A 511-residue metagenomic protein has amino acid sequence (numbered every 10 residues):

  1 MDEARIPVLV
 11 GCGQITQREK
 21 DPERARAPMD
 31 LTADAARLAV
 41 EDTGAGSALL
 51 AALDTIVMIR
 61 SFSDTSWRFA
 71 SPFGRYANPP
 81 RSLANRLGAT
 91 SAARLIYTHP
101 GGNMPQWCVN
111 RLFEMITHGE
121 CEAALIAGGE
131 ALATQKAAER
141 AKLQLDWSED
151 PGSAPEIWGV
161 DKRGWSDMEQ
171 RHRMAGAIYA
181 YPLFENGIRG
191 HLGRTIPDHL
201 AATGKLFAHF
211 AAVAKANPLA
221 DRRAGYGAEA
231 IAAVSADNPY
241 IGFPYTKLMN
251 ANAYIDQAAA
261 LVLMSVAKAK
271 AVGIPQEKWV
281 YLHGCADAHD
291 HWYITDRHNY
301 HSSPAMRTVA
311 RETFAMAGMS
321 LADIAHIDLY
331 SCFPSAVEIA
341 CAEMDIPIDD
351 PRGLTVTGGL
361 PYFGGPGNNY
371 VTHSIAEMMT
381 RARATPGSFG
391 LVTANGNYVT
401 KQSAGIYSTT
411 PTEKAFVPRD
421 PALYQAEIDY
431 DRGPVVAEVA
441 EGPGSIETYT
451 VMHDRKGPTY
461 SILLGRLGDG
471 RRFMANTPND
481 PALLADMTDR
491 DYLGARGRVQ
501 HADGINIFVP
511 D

Functional and structural regions predicted by a protein language model:
M1-M29, G152-M174, E185-N186, G190-A212 (+5 more regions): Condensing-enzyme catalytic core mediating Claisen C-C bond formation in acyl metabolism
M29-S47, P79-L83, S265, S302-A317 (+1 more regions): Short, well-ordered amphipathic alpha-helical segments that serve as non-catalytic structural scaffolds within diverse
V40-D54, L87, A310-D323, E438 (+1 more regions): Phosphate/pyrophosphate-binding loops at sites that engage ATP/ADP/AMP, CoA/4′-phosphopantetheine, polyphosphate
R60-A123, A131-S166, M174, I178 (+6 more regions): Conserved catalytic cysteine-centered active-site region of acyl-thioester-dependent Claisen-condensing enzymes
H99-E130, A175-A216, L261-K268, M316-M319 (+2 more regions): Active-site-proximal alpha-helical scaffold in enzymes
A216-E277, A315, A322-M344: Accessory "access/gating" subregions that flank catalytic or transport cores
G470-T488: Beta-strand/loop nucleic-acid-binding surfaces
A482-Q500: Short nucleic-acid-contacting surface segments enriched for D/E, G, S/T with interspersed K/R
